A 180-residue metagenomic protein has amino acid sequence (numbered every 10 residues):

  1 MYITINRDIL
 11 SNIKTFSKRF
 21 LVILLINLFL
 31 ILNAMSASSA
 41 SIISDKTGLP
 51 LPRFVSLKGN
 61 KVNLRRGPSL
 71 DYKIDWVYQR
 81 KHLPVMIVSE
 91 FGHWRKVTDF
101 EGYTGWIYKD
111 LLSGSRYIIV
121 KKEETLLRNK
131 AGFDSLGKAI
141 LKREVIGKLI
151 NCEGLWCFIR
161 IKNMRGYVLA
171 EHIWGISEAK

Functional and structural regions predicted by a protein language model:
M1-F16: N-terminal secretory signal peptides that target proteins for export/translocation
I23-N33: Bacterial N-terminal signal peptides
A37-R66, V77-K81, V88-N129, G137-V145 (+2 more regions): SH3-family beta-barrel domains
S69: Second-shell loop/turn segments in exported
K73-D75: Non-catalytic, beta-strand-enriched accessory regions in extracellular/secretory proteins and membrane protein
